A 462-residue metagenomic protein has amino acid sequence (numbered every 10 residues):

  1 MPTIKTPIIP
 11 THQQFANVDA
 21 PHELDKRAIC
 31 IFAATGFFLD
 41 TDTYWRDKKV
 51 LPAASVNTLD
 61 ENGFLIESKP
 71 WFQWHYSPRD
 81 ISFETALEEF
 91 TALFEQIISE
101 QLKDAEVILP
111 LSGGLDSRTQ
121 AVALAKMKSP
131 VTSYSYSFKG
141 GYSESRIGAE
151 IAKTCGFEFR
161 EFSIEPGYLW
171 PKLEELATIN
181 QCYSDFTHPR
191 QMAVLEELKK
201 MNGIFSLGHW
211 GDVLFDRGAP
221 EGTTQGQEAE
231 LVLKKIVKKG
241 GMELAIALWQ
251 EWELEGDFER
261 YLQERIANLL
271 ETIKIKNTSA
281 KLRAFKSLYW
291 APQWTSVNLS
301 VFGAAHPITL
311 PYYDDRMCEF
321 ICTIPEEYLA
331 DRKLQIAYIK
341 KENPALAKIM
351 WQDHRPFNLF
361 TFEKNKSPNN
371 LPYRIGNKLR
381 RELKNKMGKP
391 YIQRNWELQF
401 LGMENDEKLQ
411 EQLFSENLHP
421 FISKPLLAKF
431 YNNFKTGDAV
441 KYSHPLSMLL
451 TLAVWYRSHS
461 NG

Functional and structural regions predicted by a protein language model:
M1-G167, K172, L176-I179, L450-L452 (+1 more regions): Cysteine-centered catalytic environments shared across enzyme families
V18-P21, D47-P52, K234-G462: Adenosyl-5′-phosphate
D40-Y44, H188-L198, N433-T436: Short alpha-helical segments and helix-capping/turn motifs at coil-helix boundaries
F64, W210-D212, C318, R457: Short, glycine-/Ser/Thr-/acidic-enriched flexible segments
H75-E84, V107, S133-S135, E175-N180 (+3 more regions): Glycine- and acidic
E84, E88, A92, R118 (+8 more regions): Conserved structured core elements
D104-I108, L169-A219, E251-I308: Conserved adenosine/adenylate-binding substructure
S137-E196, H209-G241, T272-K276, A305 (+1 more regions): ATP-dependent adenylate-handling ligase core
